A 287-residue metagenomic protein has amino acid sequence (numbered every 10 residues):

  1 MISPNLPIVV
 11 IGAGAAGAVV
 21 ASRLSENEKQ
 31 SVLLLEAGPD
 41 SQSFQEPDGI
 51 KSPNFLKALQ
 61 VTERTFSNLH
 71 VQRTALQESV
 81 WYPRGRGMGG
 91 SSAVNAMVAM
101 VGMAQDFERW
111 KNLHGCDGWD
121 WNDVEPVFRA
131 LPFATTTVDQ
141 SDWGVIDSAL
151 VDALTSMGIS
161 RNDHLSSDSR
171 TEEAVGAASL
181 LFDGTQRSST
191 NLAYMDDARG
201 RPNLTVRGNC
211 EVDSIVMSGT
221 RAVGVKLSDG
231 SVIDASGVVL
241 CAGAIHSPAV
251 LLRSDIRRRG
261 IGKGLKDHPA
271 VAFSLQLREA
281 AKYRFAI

Functional and structural regions predicted by a protein language model:
M1-I287: N-terminal redox-cofactor-binding region of secreted/periplasmic oxidoreductases
